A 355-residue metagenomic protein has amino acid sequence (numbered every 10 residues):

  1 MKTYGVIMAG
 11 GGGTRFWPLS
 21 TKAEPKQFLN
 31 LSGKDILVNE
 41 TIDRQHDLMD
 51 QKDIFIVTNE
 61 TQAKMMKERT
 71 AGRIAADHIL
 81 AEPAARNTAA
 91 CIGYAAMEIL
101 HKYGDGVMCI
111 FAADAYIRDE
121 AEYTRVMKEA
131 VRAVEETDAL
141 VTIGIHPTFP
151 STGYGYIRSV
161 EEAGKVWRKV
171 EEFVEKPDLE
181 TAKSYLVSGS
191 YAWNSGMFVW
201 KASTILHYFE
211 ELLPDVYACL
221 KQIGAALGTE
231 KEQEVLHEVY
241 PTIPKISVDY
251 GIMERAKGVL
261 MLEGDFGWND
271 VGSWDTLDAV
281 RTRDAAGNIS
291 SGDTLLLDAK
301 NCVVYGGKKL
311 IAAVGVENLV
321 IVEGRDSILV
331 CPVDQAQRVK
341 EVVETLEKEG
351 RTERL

Functional and structural regions predicted by a protein language model:
M1, S203-T204, F209-L355: Left-handed beta-helix
M1-I7, T14-K22, N30-A112, Y116-E122 (+3 more regions): Conserved N-terminal catalytic core of the sugar/cofactor nucleotidyltransferase
M1-T3, Q51-K52, A75-A76, Y103-G106 (+8 more regions): Short coil/turn connectors at secondary-structure junctions
I7-A9, V57, C109-A112, T142-H146 (+2 more regions): Short beta-strand segments
F28, V38, A95, D114 (+4 more regions): Residue-level signal for inorganic ion chemistry
F55, M108, M197-F198, N269 (+1 more regions): A residue-level structural signature of the nucleotidyltransferase/glycosyltransferase Rossmann-like core
A85-A90, F149-S151, L179-T181, W268-N269: A short acidic, often aromatic-flanked loop/helix-cap motif at beta-alpha or helix-coil junctions that lines enzyme
E120-H237, L260, V333: Conserved core of the sugar-phosphate nucleotidyltransferase
